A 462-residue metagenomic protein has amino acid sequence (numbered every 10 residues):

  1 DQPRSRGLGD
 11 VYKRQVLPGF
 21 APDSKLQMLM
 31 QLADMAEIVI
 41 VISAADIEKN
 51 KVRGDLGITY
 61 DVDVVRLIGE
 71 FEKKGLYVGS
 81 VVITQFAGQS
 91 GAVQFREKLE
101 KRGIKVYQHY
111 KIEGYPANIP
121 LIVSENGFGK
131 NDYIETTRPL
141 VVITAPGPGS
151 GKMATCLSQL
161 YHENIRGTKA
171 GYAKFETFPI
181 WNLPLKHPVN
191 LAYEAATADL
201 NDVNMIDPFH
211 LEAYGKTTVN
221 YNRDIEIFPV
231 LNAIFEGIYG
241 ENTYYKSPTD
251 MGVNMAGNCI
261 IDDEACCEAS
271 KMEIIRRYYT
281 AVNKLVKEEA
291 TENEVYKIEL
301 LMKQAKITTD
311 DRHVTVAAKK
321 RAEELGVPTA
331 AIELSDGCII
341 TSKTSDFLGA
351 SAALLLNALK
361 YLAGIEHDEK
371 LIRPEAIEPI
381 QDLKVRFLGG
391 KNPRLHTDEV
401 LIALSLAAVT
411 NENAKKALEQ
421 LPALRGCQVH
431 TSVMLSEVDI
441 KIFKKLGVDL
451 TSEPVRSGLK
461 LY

Functional and structural regions predicted by a protein language model:
Q2-L8, Y12: Single conserved hydrophobic/aromatic residue that forms the stacking wall/gate of nucleotide- or nucleobase-binding
V11, G252, D263-Y278, D310-D311: Active-site loops and adjacent core secondary-structure elements that bind or stabilize anionic groups
G75-P120: Charged, amphipathic alpha-helical linker segments immediately N-terminal to NTP-binding catalytic cores
L140-Y161: Glycine-rich phosphate-binding P-loop
G167-W181: Short beta-strand-centered segment that lines the nucleotide-binding/catalytic pocket of NTP-utilizing
N182-P229: Conserved nucleotide-sensing/catalytic segment adjacent to the nucleotide-binding pocket in NTP-handling enzymes
M302-T329: Short, basic/aromatic recognition patches
E378-Y462: C-terminal binding/interaction regions
